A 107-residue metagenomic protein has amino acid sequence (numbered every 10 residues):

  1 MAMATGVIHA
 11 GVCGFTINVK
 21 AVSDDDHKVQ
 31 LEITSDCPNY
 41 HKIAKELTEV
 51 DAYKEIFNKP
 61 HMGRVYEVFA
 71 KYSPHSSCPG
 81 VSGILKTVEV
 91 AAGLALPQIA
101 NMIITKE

Functional and structural regions predicted by a protein language model:
M1-V29: Short, charged/polar N-terminal "headpieces" of proteins
F15, L96-Q98: Short loop/turn segments at connectors of secondary-structure elements within structured domains
D24-K86, A95-L96: Active-site- and interface-proximal helix/loop "cap" or "latch" segments in soluble metabolic and energy-transducing
V90: Long, contiguous binding/interaction regions
N101-K106: Small-residue-enriched alpha-helical segments and adjacent helix-cap loops that form tight helix-helix packing
